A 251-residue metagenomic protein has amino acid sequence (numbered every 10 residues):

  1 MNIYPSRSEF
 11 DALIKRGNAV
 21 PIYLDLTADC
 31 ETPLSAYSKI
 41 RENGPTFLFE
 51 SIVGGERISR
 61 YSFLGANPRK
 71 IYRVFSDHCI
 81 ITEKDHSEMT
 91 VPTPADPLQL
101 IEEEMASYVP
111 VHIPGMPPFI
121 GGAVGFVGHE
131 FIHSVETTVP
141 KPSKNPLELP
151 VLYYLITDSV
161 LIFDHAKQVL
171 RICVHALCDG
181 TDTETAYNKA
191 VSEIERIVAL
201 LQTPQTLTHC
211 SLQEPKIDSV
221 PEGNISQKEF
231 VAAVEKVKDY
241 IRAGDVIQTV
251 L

Functional and structural regions predicted by a protein language model:
M1-R41, P45-T46, S51-V91, H129-L251: Extended accessory regions or peripheral subdomains of proteins
P94: Active-site metal-coordination/substrate-binding segment of hydrolases, especially metallo-dependent peptidases
P97-P114, T137-E148: Short acidic (Asp/Glu) patches
E102-M116, Q227-D239: Short, hydrophobic/aliphatic alpha-helical segments
